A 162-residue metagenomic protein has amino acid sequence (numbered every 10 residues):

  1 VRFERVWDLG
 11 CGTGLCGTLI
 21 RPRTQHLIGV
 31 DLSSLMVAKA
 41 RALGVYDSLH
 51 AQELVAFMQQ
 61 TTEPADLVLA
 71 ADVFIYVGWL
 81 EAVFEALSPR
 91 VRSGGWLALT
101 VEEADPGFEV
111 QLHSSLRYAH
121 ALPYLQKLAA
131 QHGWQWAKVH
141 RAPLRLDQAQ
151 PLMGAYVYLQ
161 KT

Functional and structural regions predicted by a protein language model:
W7, T13-F57: Class I SAM-dependent methyltransferase SAM/SAH-binding core
L69: A conserved beta-strand element that flanks and buttresses the S-adenosyl-L-methionine
V73: Hydrophobic adenine-recognition pocket in adenosine-nucleotide-binding enzymes
E81-S93: A short glycine-rich, Lys/Arg-flanked "PGG" loop and its adjoining helix->strand segment in the class I
G94-E102: Conserved beta-strand signature within the Rossmann-like core of class I S-adenosyl-L-methionine
F108-P123: Acceptor-substrate binding/catalytic loop of class I
W134-L144: Conserved S-adenosyl-L-methionine
L144-T162: Core SAM-dependent methyltransferase catalytic element
